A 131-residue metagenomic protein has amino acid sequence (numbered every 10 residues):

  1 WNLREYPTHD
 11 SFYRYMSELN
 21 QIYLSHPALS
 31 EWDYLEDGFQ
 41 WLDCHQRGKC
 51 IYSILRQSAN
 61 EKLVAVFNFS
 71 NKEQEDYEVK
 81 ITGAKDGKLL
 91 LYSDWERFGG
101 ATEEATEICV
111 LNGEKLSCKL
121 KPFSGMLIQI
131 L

Functional and structural regions predicted by a protein language model:
W1-L131: Carbohydrate-interacting/catalytic domains
